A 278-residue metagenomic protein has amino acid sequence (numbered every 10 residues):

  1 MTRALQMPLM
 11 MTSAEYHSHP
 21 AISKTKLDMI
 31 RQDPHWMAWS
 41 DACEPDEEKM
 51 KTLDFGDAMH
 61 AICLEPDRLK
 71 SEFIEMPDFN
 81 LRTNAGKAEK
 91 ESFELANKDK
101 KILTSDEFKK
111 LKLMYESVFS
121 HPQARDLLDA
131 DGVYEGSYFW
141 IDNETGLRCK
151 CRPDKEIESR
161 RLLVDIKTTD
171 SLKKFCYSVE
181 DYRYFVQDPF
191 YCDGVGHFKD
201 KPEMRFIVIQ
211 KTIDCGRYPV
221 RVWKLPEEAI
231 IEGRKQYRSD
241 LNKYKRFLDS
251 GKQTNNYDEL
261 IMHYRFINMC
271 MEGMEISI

Functional and structural regions predicted by a protein language model:
M1-K150, E259-M262: Metal-dependent nuclease catalytic cores that hydrolyze phosphodiester bonds in DNA/RNA, characterized by
M50-K51, V179-V186: Short alpha-helix boundary/capping segments
A58, V186-G194: Short amphipathic alpha-helical face segments that pack within enzyme cores and frequently flank/anchor catalytic
Q123-L128, I157-L163, V195-P202: Secondary-structure boundary elements
G146-K150, I157-R161, P202, C215-Y218: Coil-to-beta-strand transition motifs
C151-F175: Conserved catalytic cores of phosphodiester-cleaving nucleases, focusing on short active-site segments
D170-Y182, K224-P226: Short helix/strand-bridging catalytic loops that position acidic/His residues to coordinate divalent metals and engage
C192-I278: Metal-dependent nuclease catalytic regions and adjoining charged, substrate-binding loops involved in nucleic-acid end
